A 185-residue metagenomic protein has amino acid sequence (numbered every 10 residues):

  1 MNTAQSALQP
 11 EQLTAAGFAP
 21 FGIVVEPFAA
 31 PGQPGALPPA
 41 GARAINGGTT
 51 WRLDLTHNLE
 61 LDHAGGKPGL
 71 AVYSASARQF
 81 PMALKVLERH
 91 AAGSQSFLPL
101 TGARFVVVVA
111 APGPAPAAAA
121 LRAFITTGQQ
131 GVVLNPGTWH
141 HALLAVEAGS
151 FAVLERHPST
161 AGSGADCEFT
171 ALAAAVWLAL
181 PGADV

Functional and structural regions predicted by a protein language model:
M1-A123, P158-V185: Non-catalytic, conserved peripheral segments adjacent to functional cores
G93, Q130, E147: Residues that flank catalytic or metal-binding motifs in active/ligand-binding sites
I125-L144: Conserved metal-binding segment of the jelly-roll/cupin
T138-A171: A short beta-strand-loop micro-motif that forms or neighbors metal/cofactor- and ligand-binding patches at active-site
